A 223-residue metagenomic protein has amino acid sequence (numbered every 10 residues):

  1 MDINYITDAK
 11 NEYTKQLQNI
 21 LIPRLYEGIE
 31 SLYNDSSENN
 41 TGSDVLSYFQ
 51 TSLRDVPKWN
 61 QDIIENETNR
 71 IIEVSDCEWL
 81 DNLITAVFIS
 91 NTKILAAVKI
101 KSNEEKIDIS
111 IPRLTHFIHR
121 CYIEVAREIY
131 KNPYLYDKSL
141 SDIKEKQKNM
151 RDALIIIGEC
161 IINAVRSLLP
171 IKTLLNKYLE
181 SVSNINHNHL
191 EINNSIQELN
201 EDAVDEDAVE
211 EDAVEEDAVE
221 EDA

Functional and structural regions predicted by a protein language model:
M1-I109, A126-P133, A153, I157 (+1 more regions): Extended alpha-helical interaction segments
N4-D8, P133-A223: Extended, compositionally biased interaction tracts of eukaryotic scaffold proteins
N39, D108-P112, I143, Q147: Conserved phosphate/pyrophosphate-binding and hydrolysis machinery centered on Walker-type P-loop NTPases, extending
P112-Y130: Elongated alpha-helical scaffolds
